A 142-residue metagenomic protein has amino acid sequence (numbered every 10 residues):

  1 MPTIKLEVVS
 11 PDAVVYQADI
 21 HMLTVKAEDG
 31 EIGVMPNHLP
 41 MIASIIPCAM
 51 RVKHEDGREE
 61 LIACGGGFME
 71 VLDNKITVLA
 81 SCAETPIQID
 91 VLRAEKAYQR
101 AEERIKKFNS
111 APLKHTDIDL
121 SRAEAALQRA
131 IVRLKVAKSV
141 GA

Functional and structural regions predicted by a protein language model:
M1-K5, S139: N-terminal export/targeting signal detector
V9-E95, R100-E102: Compact, glycine-rich, soluble single-domain proteins
E84-A142: Acidic/glycine-rich phosphate/pyrophosphate-binding loops and surrounding catalytic core that coordinate Mg2+
